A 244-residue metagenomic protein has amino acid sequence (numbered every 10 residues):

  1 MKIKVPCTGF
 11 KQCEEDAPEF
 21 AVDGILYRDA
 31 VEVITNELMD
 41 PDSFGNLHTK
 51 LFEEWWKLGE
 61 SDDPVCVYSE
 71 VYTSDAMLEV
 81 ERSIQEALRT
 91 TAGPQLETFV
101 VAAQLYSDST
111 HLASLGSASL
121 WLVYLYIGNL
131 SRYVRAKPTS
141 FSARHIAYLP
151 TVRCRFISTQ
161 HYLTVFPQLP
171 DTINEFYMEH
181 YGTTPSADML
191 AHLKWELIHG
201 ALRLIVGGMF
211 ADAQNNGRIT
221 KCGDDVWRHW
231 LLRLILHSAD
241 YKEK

Functional and structural regions predicted by a protein language model:
M1-K244: Long, charged/polar, flexible scaffold/linker tracts and peripheral helical/loop segments that provide non-catalytic
